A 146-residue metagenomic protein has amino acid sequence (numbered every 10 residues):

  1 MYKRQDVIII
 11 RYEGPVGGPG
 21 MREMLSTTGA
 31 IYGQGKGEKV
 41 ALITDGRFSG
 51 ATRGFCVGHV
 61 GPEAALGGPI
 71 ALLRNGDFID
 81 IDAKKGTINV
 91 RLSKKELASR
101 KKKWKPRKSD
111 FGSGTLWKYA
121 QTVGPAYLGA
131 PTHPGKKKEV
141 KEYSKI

Functional and structural regions predicted by a protein language model:
K3-I146: Feature captures the catalytic cores and cofactor-binding loops of soluble hydro-lyases/lyases that act on carboxylate
